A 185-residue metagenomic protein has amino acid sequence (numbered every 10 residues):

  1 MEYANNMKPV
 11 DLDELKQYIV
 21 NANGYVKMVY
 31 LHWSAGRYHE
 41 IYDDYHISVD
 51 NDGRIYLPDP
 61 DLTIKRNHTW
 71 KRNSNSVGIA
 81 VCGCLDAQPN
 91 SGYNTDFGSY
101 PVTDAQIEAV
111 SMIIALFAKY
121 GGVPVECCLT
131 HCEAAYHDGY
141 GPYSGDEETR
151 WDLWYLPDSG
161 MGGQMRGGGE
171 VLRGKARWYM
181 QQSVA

Functional and structural regions predicted by a protein language model:
M1-N23, D86, N90-A185: Basic/polar, cationic surfaces and motifs that engage anionic cell-wall and phosphate/carboxylate ligands
M1-N73: N-terminal catalytic cores of peptidoglycan-degrading enzymes
M28, S76-G78, C127-L129: Structural preference for beta-strand elements that scaffold enzyme active sites
A35, D61, G83-L85, C132-A134: A mature extracytoplasmic/lumenal domain signature
S48-D52, N67, S76-V77, F97-P101 (+1 more regions): Short, low-complexity, polar/charged sequence segments that are solvent-exposed and flexible
K71-Q88: Short coil-to-beta-strand
